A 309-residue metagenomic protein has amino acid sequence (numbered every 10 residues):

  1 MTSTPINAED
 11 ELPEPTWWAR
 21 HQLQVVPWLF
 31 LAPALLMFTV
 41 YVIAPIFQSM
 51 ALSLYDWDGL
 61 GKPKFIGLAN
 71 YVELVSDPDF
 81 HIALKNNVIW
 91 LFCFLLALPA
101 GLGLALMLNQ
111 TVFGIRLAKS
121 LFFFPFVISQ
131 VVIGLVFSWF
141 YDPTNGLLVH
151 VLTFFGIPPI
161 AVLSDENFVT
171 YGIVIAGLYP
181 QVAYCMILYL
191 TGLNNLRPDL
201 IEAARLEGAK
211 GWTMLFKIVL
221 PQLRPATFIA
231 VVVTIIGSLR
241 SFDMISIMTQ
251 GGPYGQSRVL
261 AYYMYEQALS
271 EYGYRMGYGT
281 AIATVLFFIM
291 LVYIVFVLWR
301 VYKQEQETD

Functional and structural regions predicted by a protein language model:
M1-R20: Short, Lys/Arg-rich, polar N-terminal cytosolic tail immediately upstream of the first transmembrane signal-anchor
L23-D309: A structural signal for multi-pass alpha-helical bundles of membrane permease subunits that mediate small-molecule
